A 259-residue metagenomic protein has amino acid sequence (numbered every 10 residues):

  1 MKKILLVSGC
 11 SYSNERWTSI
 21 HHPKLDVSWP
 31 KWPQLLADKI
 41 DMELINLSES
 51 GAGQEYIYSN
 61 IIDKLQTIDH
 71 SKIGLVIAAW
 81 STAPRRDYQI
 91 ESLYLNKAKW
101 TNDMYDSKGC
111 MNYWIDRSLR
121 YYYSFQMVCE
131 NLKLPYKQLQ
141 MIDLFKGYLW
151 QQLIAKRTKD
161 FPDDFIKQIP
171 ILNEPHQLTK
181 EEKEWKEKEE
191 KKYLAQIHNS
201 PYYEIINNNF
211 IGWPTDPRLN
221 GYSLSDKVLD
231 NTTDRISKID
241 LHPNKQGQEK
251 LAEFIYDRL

Functional and structural regions predicted by a protein language model:
M1-Y56, T67: Serine-esterase "nucleophile elbow" of acetyl-processing enzymes
K2, I62-K245, E249-L259: Alpha-helical cap/lid subdomain in secreted, periplasmic, or secretory-pathway luminal O-acyl-processing enzymes
S59: Residue- and microsegment-level detector for short, conserved "hotspots" that frame catalytic or cofactor-binding
